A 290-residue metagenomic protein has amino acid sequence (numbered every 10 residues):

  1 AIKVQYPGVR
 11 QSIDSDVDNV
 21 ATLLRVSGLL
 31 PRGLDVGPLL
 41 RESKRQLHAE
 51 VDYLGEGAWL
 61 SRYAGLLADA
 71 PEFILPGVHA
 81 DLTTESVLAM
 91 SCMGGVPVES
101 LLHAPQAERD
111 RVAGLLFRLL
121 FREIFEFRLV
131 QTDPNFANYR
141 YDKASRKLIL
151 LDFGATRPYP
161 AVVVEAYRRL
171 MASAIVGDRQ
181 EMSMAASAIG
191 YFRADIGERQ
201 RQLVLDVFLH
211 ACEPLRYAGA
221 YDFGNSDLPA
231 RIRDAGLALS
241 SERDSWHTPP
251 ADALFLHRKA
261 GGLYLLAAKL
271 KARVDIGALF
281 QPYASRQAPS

Functional and structural regions predicted by a protein language model:
A1-E99, L115, E126-F127, Q131: Conserved ATP-binding subdomain of kinase catalytic cores across diverse folds
T84, M93-H103, A107-L115, D142-S290: Helix-rich C-lobe and terminal helical cap/extension of kinase-like folds
P134: Gly/Thr-rich phosphate-binding loop signature of adenosyl cofactor/nucleotide-binding cores
A137-Y141: Hydrophobic residue at the +6 position relative to the catalytic HRD Asp in the kinase catalytic loop
